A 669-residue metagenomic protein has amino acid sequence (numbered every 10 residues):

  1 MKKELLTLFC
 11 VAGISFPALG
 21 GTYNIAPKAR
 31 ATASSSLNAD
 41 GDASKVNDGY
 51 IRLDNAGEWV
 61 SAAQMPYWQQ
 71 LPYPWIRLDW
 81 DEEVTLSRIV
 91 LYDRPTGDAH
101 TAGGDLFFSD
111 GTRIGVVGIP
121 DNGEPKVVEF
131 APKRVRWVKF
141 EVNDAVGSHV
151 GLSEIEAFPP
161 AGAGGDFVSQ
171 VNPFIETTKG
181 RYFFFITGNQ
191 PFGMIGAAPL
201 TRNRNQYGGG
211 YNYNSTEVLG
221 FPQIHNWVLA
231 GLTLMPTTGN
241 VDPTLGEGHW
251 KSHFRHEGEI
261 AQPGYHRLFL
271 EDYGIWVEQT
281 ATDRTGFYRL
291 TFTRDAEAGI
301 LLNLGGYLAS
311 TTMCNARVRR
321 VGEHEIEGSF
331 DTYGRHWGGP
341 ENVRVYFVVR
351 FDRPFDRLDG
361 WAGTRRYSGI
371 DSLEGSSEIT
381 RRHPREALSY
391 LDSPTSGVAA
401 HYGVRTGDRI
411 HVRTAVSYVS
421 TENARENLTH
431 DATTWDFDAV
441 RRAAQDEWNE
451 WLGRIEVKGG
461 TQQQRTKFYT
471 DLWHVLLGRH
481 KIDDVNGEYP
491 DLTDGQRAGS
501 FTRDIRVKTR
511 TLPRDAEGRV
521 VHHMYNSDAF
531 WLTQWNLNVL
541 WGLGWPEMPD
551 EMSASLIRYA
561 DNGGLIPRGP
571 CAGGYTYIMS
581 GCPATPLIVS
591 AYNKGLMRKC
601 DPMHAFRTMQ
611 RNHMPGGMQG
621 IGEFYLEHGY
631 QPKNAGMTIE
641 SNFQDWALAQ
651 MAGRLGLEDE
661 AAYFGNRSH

Functional and structural regions predicted by a protein language model:
T7-S15: Bacterial N-terminal signal peptides
G21-L86, Y92-H100, G104, G118-P120: Disordered, acidic Ser/Thr/Pro-rich linker "stalks" and the adjacent N-terminal cap of the next globular domain
I76, E124-V128, V398: Short strand-edge motifs at loop-to-beta-strand transitions and within beta-strands of extracellular beta-rich domains
R88, W137-K139: Short, conserved beta-strand segments of beta-strand-rich sandwich/propeller modules, principally
I89, I155-A157: Extracellular beta-strand elements of beta-rich domains used for carbohydrate recognition/degradation or cell-matrix
R113-A131: Extracellular carbohydrate recognition and processing domains and analogous Trp-centered ligand-binding platforms
E141-S148: Short beta-strand-plus-loop segments that form exposed binding edges in beta-rich domains
A161-P586, N593-I639, F643-H669: Accessory carbohydrate-recognition regions in carbohydrate-active enzymes
